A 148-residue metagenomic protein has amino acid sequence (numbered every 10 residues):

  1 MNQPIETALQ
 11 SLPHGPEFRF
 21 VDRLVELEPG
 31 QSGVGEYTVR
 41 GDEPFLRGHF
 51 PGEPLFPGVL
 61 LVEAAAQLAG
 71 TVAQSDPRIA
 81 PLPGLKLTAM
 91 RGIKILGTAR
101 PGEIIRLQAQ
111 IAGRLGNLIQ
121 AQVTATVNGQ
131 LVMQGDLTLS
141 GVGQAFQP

Functional and structural regions predicted by a protein language model:
M1-V25, T138-L139, P148: Flexible, low-complexity linker/boundary loops enriched in proline and small hydrophobic residues that flank enzymatic
N2, L68-Q108, V132-Q134, L139-S140 (+1 more regions): Hydrophobic beta-strand-centered segment that forms part of the acyl-chain substrate-binding groove
P16-F56: Catalytic strand-loop segment that frames the active site of acyl-thioester-processing enzymes
F18-F20, I105, I119: Hydrophobic core residues within well-ordered beta-strands of beta-rich domains
L24, Y37, I111, A125-V127: Hydrophobic beta-strand positions in extracellular immunoglobulin-like domains
E28-Q31, R114-L118: Short, conserved beta-turn/loop elements at beta-strand boundaries and strand-helix junctions
R47-Q74, L87: Compact, glycine-rich, soluble single-domain proteins
L118-P148: Mixed-charge, glycine-accented linear interaction segment located at domain edges/termini
